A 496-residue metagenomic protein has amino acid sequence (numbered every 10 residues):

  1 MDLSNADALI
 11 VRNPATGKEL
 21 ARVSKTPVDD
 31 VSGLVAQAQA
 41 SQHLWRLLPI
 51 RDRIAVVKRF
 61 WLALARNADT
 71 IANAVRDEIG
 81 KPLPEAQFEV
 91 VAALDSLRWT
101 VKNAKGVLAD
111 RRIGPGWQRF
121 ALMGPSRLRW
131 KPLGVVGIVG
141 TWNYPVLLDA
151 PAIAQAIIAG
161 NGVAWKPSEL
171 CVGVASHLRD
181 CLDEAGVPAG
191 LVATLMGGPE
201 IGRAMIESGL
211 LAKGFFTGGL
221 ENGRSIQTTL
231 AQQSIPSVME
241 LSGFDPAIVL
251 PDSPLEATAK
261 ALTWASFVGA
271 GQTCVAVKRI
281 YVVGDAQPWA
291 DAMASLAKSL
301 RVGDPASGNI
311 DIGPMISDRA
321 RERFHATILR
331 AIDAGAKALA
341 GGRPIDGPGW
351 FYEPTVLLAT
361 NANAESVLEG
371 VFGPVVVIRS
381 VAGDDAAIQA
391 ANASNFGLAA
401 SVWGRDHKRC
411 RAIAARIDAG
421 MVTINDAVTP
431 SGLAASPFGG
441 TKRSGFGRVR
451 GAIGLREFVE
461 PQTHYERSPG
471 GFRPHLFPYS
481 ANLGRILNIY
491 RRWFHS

Functional and structural regions predicted by a protein language model:
M1-P125: N-terminal Rossmann-like NAD(P)+-binding subdomain of aldehyde/semialdehyde dehydrogenases
A6-L9, V277, L398: Short loop/turn microsegments at loop-to-beta-strand junctions
N13-R22, L211, I248, R301 (+2 more regions): Conserved C-terminal structural/oligomerization subdomain of aldehyde/semialdehyde dehydrogenase
P14, V28-V31, I50, A68 (+5 more regions): Residues at or immediately preceding the N-termini of alpha-helices
G17, R53, L97, G160 (+8 more regions): Residue-level signal for inorganic ion chemistry
Q42, R46, W61-A68, A72 (+16 more regions): Structural signal for hydrophobic packing residues in well-ordered secondary-structure cores of soluble enzyme domains
A65, G116-A257, V381: Rossmann-like NAD(P) dinucleotide-binding subdomain of oxidoreductase/dehydrogenase enzymes
E221-N361, D385, I424, R485 (+1 more regions): ALDH superfamily catalytic-core signature
